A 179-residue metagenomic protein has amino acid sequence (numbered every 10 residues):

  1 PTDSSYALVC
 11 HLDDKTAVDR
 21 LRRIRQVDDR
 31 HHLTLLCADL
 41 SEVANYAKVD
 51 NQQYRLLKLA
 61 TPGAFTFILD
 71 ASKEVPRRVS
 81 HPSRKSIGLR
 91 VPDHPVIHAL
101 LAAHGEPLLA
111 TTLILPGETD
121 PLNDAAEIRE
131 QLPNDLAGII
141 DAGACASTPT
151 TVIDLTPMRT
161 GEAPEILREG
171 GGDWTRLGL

Functional and structural regions predicted by a protein language model:
P1-L179: Active-site-adjacent structural elements in enzyme catalytic cores
